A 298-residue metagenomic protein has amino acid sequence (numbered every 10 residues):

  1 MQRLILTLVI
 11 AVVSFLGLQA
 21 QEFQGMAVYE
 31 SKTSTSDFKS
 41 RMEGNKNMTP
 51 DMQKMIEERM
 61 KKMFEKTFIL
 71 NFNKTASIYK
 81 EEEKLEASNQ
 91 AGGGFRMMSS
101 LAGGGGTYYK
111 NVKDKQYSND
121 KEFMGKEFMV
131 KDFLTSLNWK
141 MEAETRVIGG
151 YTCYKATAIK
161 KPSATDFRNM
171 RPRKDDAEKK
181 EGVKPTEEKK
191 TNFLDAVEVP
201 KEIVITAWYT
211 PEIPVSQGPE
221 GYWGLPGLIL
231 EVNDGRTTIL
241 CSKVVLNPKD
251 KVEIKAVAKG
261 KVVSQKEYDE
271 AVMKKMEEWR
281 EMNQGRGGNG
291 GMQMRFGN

Functional and structural regions predicted by a protein language model:
M1-Q2: N-terminal secretory signal peptides that target proteins for export/translocation
L6-T7, N247: Short amphipathic alpha-helical "recognition" segments used for binding
T7-F15: Bacterial N-terminal signal peptides
L18-A20: Boundary at the C-terminal end of the N-terminal hydrophobic targeting segment
E22-N298: Extended soluble regions of mature proteins
